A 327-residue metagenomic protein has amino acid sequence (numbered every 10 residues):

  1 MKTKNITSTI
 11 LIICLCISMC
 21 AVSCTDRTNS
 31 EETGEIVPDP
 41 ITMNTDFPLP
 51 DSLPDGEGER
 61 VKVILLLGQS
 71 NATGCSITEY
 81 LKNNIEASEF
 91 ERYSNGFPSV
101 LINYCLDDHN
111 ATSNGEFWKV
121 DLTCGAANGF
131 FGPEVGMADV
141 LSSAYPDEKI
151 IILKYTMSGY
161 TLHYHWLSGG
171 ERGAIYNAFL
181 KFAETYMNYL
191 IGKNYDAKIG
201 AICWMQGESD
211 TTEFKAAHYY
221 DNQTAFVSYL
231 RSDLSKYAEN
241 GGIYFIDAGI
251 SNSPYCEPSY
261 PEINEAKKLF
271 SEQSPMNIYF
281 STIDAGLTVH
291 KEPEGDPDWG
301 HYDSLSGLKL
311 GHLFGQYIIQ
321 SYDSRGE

Functional and structural regions predicted by a protein language model:
K2-I10: Bacterial N-terminal signal peptides that target proteins for export
I10-S18: Bacterial N-terminal signal peptides
C20-S23: C-terminal motif of bacterial Sec signal peptides marking the signal peptidase cleavage site
T25-R27: Bacterial signal peptide processing site
N29-E32: Membrane-proximal, proline-rich intrinsically disordered regions
G34-E327: Cell-envelope and extracellular/periplasmic
